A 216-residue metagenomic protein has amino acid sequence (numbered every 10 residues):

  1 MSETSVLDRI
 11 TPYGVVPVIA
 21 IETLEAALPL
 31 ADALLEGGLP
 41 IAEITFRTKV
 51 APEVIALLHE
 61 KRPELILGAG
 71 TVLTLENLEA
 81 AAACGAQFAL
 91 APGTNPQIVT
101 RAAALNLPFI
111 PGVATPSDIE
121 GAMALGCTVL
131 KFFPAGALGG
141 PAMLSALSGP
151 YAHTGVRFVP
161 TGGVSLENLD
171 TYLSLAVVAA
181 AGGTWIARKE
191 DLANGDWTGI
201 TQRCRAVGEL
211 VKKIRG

Functional and structural regions predicted by a protein language model:
M1-G85, A104, L166, S174 (+1 more regions): Conserved N-terminal beta1-alpha1 strand-loop-helix module at the mouth
A20-L24, A69-L75, A91-N95, P111-P116 (+2 more regions): Glycine-rich beta-to-alpha transition loops that act as phosphate-gripper elements at the mouths of alpha/beta enzyme
L39-I44, A82-C84, L105, M123-A146 (+1 more regions): Glycine/Thr-rich beta-alpha phosphate-binding loop at enzyme active sites
I41-I44, G68, A89, K131-F132 (+1 more regions): Short catalytic-loop micro-motif centered on adjacent basic/acidic residues
V54, E76-N77, Q97-I98, S117-G121 (+2 more regions): Short acidic active-site motifs
A82-A122: Hydrophobic, well-structured mid-protein blocks that either form specific transmembrane helices
F88, P92-I98, K131-G140, A176-T198: Glycine-rich phosphate-binding active-site loops on the catalytic face of alpha/beta enzymes
G121, A137-L138, A142-V159, S165: Shared catalytic-loop signature of beta/alpha-barrel
